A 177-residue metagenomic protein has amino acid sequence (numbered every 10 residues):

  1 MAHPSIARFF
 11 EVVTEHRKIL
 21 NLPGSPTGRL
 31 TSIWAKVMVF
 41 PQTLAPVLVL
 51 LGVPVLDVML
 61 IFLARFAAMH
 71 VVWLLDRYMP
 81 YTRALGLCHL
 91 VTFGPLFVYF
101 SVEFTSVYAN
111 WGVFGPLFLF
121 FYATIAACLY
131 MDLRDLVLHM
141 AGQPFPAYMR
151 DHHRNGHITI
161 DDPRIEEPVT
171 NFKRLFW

Functional and structural regions predicted by a protein language model:
A2-I61: N-terminal signal-anchor transmembrane alpha-helix
P54-F62, T82-G86, F114: Short, aromatic-rich membrane-interface segments at the entry and exit of alpha-helical transmembrane domains
V58-A68, P116-I125: Hydrophobic core segments of alpha-helical transmembrane domains in multi-pass membrane proteins
A64-A68, L85-E103, A126: Hydrophobic alpha-helical membrane segments
A64-Y81: Canonical alpha-helical transmembrane segments
G94, L117-G142: Helix-rich interaction surfaces within compact, conserved domain-sized segments that mediate assembly or partner
Y99-F120: Membrane-helix boundary connector in multi-pass membrane proteins
Y130-W177: C-terminal membrane-adjacent module
